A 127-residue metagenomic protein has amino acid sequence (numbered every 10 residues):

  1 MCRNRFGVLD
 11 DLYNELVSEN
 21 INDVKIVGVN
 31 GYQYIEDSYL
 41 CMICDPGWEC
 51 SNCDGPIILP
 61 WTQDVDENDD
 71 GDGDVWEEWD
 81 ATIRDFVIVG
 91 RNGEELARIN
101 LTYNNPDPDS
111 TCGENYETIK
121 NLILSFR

Functional and structural regions predicted by a protein language model:
M1, G31-E36, V65-D69, G93-E95 (+1 more regions): Solvent-exposed loop/turn segments at secondary-structure junctions within structured extracellular/periplasmic domains
M1-D11: Conserved redox-active cysteine motifs that mediate thiol-disulfide chemistry, especially di-cysteine Cys-X(1-2)-Cys
F6, D37-D45: Short, surface-exposed alpha-helical segments at coil->helix boundaries
D10-Y13, E94: Extracytoplasmic, non-cytosolic globular domains
L16-I21: Short helix-capping segments at alpha-helix termini
D23-N30, P60-Q63, D85-V89, E95-R98: Structural recognition of the beta-strand scaffold that forms the well-ordered cores of secreted hydrolase catalytic
V27, M42-I83: Short, internal strand/loop/helix patches that form the active-site neighborhood or redox-interaction surface
T82-R127: Thiol-/selenol-based redox modules, centered on thioredoxin-like and closely related oxidoreductase domains
